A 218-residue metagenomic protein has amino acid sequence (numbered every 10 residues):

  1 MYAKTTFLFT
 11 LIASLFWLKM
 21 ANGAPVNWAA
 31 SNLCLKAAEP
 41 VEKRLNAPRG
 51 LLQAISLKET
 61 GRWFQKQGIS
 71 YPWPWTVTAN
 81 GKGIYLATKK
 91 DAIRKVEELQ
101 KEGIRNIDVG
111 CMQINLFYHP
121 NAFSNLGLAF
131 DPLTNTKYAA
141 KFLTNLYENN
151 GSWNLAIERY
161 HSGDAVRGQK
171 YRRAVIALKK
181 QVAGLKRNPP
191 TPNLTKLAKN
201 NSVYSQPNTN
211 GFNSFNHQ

Functional and structural regions predicted by a protein language model:
M1-A47, R173, A177-Q218: N-terminal secretory targeting signals
A24-R187: Catalytic glycan-binding domains that act on GlcNAc-containing polysaccharides
